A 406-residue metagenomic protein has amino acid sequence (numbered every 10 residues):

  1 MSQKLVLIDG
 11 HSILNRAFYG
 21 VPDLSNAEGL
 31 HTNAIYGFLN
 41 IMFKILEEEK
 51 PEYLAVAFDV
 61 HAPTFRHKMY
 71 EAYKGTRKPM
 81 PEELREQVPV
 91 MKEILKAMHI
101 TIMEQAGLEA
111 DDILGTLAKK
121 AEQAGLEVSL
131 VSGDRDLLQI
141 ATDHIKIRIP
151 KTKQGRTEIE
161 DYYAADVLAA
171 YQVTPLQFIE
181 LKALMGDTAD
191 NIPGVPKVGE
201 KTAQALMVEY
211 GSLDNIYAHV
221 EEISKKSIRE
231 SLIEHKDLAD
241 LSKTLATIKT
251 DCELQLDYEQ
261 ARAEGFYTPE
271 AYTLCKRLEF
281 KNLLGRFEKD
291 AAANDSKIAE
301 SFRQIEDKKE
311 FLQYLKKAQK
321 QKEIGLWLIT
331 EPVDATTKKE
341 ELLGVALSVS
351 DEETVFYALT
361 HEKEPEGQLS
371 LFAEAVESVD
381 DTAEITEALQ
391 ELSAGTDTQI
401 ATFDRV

Functional and structural regions predicted by a protein language model:
M1-A55, D59, F65-R66: Non-catalytic, usually N-terminal nucleic-acid engagement modules in DNA/RNA processing proteins
S2-K4, E52, A124-V131, Q321-E323 (+1 more regions): Short coil/turn segments at beta-strand junctions that form active-site/ligand-binding loops
S2-Q3, P22-N26, G75-E253: Extended two-metal-dependent nuclease catalytic cores across DNA- and RNA-processing enzymes
D9, V56, L114, D134 (+7 more regions): A residue-level signal for conserved active-site and pocket-lining positions in enzyme catalytic cores
I13-N15, A62-R66, A110, D136-Q139 (+1 more regions): Short, active-site-adjacent cap segments at secondary-structure transitions
L14-G20, L138-D143, L343-V345, R405-V406: Short active-site loop/helix that positions an aromatic residue
L46-A57, E127-L130, R135-D143, I149-P150 (+3 more regions): Structured, non-catalytic alpha/beta "coupling" segments that mediate domain-domain communication and provide generic
D257-Q399: Long, highly charged low-complexity segments
